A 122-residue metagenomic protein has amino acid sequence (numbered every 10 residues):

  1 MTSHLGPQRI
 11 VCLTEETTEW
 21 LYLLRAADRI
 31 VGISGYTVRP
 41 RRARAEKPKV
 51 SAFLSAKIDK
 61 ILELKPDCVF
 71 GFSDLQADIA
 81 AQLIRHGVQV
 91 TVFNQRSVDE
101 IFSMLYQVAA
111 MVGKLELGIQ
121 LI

Functional and structural regions predicted by a protein language model:
M1-I122: N-terminal ligand-binding lobe of clamshell/alpha-beta domains
